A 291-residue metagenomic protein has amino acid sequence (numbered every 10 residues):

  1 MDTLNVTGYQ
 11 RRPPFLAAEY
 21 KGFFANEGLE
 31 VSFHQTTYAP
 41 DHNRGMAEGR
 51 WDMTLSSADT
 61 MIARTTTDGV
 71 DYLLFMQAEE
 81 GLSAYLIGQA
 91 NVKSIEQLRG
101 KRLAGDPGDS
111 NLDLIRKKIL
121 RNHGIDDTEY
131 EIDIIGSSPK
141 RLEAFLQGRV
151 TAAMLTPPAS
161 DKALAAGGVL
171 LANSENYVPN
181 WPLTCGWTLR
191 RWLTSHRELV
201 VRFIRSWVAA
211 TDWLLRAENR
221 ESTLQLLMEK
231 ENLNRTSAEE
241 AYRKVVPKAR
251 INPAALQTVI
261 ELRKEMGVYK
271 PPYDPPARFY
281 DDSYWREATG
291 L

Functional and structural regions predicted by a protein language model:
M1, T194, G290-L291: Short, solvent-exposed mixed-charge patches
M1-D126, I132-I135, A144-Q147, T151-P157 (+2 more regions): Short, glycine-/small- and polar/acidic-enriched structural segments that line small-molecule recognition paths
E19-Y20, A25, R121, L164 (+2 more regions): Short polybasic/polar patches that bind polyanions
G22, R44, E96, L114-K117 (+7 more regions): Solvent-exposed, polar/charged alpha-helical surfaces in well-ordered, non-transmembrane soluble domains, broadly
T36, H42, A63-R64, K162-A163 (+3 more regions): Short secondary-structure boundary/hinge segments and terminal tails
K140-L227: Pocket-lining segment of extracytoplasmic ligand-binding domains
T194-P271: Secondary-structure end/capping motifs
K264-L291: Conserved C-terminal helix/tail region of periplasmic/extracytoplasmic solute-binding proteins
